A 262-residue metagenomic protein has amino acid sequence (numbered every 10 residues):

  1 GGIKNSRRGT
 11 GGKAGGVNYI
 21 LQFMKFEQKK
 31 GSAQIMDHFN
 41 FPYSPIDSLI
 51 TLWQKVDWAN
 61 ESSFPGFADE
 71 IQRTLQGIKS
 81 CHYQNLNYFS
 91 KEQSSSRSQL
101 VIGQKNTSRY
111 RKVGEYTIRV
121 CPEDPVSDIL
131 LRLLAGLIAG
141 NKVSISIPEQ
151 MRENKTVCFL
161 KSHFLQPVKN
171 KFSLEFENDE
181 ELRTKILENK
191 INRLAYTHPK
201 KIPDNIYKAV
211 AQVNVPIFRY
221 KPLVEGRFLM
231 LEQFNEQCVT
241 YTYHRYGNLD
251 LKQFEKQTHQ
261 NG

Functional and structural regions predicted by a protein language model:
G1-R119, E123-D124, I138-M151, K155-G262: C-terminal segments
E123-L131: Conserved coil-to-alpha-helix start sites within the AMP-binding
L130-I138: Contiguous, well-ordered alpha-helical segments that form the cores/surfaces of helical PPI scaffolds
